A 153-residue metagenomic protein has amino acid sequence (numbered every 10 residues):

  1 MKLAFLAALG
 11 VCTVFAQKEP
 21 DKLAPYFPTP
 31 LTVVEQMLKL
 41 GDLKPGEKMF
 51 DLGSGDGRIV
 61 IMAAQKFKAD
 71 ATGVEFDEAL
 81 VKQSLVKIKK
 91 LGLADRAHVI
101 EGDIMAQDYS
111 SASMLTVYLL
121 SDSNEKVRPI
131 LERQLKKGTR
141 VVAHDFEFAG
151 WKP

Functional and structural regions predicted by a protein language model:
A7-A16: Hydrophobic h-region of N-terminal signal peptides that target proteins for export in Gram-negative bacteria
F15-E47: S-adenosyl-L-methionine
G46-G55: Conserved class I S-adenosyl-L-methionine
G57-I61: Glycine-rich SAM-binding Motif I of class I
D70-E75: Conserved SAM-binding motif I beta-strand of class I
D77-S111: S-adenosyl-L-methionine
S110-K126: A short SAM/SAH-binding and catalytic strip from SAM-dependent methyltransferases
D122-P153: C-terminal substrate-binding/active-site "lid" region of AdoMet-derived donor-dependent transferases
